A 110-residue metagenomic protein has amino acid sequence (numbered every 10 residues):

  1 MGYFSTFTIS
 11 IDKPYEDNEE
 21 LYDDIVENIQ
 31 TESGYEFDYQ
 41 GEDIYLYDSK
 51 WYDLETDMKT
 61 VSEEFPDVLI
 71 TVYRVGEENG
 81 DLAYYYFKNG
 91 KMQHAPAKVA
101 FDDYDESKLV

Functional and structural regions predicted by a protein language model:
M1-I29: Short, extreme N-terminal segment that most often corresponds to the first beta-strand
V26-V110: Charged interaction segments
